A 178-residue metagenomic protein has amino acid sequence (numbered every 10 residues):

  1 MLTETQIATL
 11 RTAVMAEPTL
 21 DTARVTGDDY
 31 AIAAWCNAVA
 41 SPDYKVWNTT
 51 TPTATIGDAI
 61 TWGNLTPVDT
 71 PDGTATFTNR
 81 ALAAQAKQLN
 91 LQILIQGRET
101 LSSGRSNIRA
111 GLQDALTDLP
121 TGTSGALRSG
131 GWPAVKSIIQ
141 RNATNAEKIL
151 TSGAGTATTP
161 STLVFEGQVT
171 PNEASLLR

Functional and structural regions predicted by a protein language model:
M1-R178: A preference for well-ordered globular domain cores that mediate specific macromolecular interactions or catalysis
